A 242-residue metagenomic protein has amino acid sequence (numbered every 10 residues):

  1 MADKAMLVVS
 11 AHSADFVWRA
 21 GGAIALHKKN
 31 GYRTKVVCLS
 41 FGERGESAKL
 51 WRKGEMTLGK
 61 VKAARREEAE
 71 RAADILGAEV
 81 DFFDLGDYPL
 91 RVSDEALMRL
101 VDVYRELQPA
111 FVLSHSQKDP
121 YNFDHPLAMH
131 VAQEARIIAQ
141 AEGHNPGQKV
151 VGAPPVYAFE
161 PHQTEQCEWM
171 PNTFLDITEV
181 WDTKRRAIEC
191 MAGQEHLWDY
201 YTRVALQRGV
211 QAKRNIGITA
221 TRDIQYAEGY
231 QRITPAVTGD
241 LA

Functional and structural regions predicted by a protein language model:
M1-L107, V237-D240: Active-site rim/loop-helix segments in enzyme catalytic domains that contact anionic ligands
M1-V9, E79, P89-A242: Metal-dependent de-N-acetylase/amidase catalytic core
